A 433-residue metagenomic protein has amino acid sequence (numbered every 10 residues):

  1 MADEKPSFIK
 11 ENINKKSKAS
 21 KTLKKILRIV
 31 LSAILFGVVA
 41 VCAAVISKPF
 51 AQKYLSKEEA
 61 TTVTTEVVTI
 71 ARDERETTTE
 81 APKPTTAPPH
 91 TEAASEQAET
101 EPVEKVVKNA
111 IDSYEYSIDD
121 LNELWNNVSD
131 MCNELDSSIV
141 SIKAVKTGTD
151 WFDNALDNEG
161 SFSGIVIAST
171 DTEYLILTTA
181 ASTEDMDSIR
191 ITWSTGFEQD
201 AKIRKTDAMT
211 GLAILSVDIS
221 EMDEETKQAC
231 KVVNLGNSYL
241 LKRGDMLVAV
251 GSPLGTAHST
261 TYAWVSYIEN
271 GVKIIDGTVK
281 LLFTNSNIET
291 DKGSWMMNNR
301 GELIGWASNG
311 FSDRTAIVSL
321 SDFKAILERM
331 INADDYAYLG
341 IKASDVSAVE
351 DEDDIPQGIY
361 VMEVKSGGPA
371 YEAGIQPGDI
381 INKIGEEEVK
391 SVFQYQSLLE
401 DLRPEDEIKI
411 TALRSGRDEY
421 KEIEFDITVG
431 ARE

Functional and structural regions predicted by a protein language model:
M1-I139, K143-K146, W151, D223 (+1 more regions): N-terminal targeting leaders that route proteins to membranes or the secretory/organellar pathways
P49-S56, S169-L212, V217-S220, A229: Catalytic-histidine neighborhood of serine endopeptidases, predominantly the chymotrypsin-like S1/PA family
K108, E115-S117, M246, N299 (+2 more regions): Interdomain regulatory linker/hinge segments that flank or connect interaction modules in polarity/junction/synaptic
L121-D130, K146-I176, F197-D200, V232-N234 (+1 more regions): A conserved glycine-rich beta-strand in the N-terminal activation segment of trypsin-fold
L156, N287-T290, N332-L398, D406 (+1 more regions): PDZ/PDZ-like groove recognition
S216-N237, G340, E419-E433: C-terminal, low-ordered peptide segments at domain boundaries
S220-V232, S259-D313, A348-E363: Active-site region of chymotrypsin-like
N237-G277, D313-A316, M330: Flexible, gly/ser-rich surface segments that form the specificity/activation loops bordering the active-site cleft
